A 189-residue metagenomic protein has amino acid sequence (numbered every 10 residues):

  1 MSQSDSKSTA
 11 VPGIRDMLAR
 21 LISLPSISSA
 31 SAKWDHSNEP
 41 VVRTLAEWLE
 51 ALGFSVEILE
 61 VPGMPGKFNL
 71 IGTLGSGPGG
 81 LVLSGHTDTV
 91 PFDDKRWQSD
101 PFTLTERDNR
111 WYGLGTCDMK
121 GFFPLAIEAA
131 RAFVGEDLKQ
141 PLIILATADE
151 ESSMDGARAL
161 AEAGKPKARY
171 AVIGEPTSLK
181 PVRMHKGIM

Functional and structural regions predicted by a protein language model:
S2-L114, G135-L138: Acidic/His- and Gly-rich active-site-bordering loop/insert found across diverse amide/peptide-bond hydrolases
D108-W111, C117, G121-E128, V134-M189: Fold-level recognition of mixed alpha/beta catalytic cores in primary-metabolism enzymes, strongest
